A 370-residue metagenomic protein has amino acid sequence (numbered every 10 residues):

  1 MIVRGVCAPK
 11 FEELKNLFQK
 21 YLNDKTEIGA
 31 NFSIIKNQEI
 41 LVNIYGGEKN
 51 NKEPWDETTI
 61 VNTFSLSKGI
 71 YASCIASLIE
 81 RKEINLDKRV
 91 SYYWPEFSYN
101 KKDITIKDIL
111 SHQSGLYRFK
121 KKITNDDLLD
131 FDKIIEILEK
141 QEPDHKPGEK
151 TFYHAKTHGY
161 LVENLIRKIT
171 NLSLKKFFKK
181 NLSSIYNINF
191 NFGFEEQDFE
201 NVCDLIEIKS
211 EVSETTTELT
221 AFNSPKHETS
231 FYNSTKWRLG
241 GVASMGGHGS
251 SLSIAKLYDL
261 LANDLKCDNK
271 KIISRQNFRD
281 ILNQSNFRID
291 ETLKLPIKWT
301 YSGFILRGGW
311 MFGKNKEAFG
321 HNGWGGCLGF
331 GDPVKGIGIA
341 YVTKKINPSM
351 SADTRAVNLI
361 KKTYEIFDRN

Functional and structural regions predicted by a protein language model:
V3-T63, N85-K88: Short, conserved catalytic-motif segment at the N-terminal edge
K15, Q19, A76, S91 (+9 more regions): Non-transmembrane alpha-helical segments in soluble domains of secreted/periplasmic/extracellular proteins
K15-Q19, Q38, I60-D87, V162-R167 (+2 more regions): Active-site SXXK
D56-T58, Q141-G148, H158-Y160, S234-A243: Flexible glycine/proline-enriched surface loops and loop-helix/loop-strand junctions
E57, N62-L66, E80-K121, E139-K140 (+3 more regions): Active-site helix/loop module of the DD-peptidase/beta-lactamase fold, centered on the serine-lysine SxxK catalytic
H112, H158-L165, G241, M245-K266 (+1 more regions): Active-site-proximal alpha-helical segments within enzyme catalytic domains
C203-S251, R279-K335, R369-N370: Active-site Gly/Thr loop motif
V242, N263-N269, Q276-I289, P348-N370: Short, gly/Ser/Thr-rich active-site loops of penicillin-recognizing serine hydrolases
